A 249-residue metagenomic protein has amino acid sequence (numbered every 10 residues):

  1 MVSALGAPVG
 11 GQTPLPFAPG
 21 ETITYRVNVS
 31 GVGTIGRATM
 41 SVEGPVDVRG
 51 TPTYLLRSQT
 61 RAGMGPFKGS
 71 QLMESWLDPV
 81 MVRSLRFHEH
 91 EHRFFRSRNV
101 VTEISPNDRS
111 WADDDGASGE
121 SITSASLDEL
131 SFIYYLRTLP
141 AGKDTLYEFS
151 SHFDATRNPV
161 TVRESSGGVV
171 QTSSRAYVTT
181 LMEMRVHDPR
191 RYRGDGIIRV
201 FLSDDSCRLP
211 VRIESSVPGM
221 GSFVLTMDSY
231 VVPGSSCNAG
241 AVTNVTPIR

Functional and structural regions predicted by a protein language model:
M1-G6: Bacterial N-terminal signal peptides
V9-P106, A141-R249: Acidic, serine/threonine-rich low-complexity disordered tracts
R96-L139: Hydrophobic, well-structured mid-protein blocks that either form specific transmembrane helices
